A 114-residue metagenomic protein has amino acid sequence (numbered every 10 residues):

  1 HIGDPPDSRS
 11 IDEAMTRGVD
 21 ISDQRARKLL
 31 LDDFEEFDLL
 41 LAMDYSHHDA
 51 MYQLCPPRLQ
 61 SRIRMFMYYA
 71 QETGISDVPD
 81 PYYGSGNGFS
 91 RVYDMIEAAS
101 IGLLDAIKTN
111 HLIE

Functional and structural regions predicted by a protein language model:
H1-E36, D105-E114: Conserved active-site segments centered on acidic
L39, Y45-E114: Phosphate-binding/catalytic loops
